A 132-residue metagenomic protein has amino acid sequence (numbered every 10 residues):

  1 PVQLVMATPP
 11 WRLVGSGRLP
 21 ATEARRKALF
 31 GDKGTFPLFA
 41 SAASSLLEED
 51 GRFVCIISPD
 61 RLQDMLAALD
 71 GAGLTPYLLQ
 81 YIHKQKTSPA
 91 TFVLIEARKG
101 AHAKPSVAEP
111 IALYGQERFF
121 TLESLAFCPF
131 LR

Functional and structural regions predicted by a protein language model:
V2-L4, P9-L38: Mobile active-site "lid"/loop adjacent to the S-adenosyl-L-methionine
T8-W11, P59, A101: Short, flexible active-site-adjacent loop segments at beta-strand->alpha-helix junctions, enriched in small/polar
R12, F30-G31, H83, A108 (+1 more regions): Generic, ordered loop/turn and secondary-structure boundary motif
L29-K33, L78-Y81, H102-S106, F119-F120: Glycine-rich loops and low-complexity Gly/Arg-rich segments that provide flexible linkers or classic glycine-based
D32-L94: Conserved Class I SAM-dependent methyltransferase catalytic core
P89-R132: SAM/dcSAM-binding transferase cores
